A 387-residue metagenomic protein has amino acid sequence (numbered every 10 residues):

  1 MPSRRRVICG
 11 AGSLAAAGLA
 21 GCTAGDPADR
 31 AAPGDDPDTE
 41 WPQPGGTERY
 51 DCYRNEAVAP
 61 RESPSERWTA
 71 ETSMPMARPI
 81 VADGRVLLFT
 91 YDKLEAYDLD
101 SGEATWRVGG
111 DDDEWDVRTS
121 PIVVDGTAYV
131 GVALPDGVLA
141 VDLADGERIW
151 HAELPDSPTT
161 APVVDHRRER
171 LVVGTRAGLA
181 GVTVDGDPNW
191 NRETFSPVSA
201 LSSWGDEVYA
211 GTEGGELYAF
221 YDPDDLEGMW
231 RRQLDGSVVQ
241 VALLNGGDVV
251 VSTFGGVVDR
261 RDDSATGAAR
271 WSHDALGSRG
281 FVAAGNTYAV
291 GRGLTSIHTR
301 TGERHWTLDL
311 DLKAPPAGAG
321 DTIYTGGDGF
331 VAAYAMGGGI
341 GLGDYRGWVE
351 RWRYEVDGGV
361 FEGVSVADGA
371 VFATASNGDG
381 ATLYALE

Functional and structural regions predicted by a protein language model:
M1-A20: N-terminal secretory signal peptides and thylakoid transit peptides that target proteins across membranes
S3, D29-R118, I122-E387: Extracytoplasmic/lumenal domain signature
A20-A31: Sec-dependent signal peptide cleavage junction
